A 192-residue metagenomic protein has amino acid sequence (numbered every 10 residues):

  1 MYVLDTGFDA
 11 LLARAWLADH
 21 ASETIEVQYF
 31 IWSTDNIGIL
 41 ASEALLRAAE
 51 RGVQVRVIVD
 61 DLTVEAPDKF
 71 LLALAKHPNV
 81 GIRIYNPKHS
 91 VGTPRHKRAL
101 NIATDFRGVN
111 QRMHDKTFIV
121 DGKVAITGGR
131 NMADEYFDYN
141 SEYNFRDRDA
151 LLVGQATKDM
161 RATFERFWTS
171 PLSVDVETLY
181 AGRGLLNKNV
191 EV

Functional and structural regions predicted by a protein language model:
M1-A21, I31-V192: HKD-type phospholipase D/PLD-like phosphodiesterase module
